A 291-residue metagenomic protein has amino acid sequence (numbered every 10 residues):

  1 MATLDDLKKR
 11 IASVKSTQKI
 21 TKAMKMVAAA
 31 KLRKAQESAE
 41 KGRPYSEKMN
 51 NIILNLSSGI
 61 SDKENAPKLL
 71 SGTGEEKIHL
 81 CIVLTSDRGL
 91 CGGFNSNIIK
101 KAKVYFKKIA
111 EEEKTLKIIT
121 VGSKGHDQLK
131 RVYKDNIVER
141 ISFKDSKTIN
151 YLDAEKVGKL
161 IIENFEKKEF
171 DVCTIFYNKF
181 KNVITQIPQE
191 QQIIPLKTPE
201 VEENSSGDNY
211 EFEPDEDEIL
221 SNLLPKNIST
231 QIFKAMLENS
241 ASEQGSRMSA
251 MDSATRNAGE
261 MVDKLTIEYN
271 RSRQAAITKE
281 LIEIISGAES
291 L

Functional and structural regions predicted by a protein language model:
M1-L291: C-terminal beta-strand-loop-alpha-helix "lid" module of Rossmann-like NAD(P)-dependent dehydrogenases
